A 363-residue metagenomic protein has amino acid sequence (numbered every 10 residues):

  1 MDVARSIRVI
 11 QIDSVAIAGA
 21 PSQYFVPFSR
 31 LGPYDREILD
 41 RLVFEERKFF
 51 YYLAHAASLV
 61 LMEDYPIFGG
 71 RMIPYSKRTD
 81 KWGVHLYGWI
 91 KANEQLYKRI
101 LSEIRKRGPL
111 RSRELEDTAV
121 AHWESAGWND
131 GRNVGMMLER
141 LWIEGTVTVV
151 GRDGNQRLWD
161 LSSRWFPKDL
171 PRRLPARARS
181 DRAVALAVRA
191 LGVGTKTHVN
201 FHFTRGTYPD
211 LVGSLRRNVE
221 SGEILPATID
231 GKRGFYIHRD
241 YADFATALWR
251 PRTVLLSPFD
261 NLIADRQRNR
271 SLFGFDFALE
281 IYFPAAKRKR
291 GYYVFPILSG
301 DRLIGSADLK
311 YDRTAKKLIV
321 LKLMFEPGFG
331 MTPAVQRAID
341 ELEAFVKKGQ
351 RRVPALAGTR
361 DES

Functional and structural regions predicted by a protein language model:
M1-S363: Long, charged, low-complexity, helical-prone intrinsically disordered regions
